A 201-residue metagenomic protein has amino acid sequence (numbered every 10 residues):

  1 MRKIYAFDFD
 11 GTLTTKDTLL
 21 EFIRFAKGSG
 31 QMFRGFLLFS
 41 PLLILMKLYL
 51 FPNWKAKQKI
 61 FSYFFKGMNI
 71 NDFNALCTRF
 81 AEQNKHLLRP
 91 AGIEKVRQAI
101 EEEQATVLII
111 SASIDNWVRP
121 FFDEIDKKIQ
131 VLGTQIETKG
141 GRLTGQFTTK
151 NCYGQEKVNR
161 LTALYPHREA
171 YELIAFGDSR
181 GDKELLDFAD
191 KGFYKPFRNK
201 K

Functional and structural regions predicted by a protein language model:
M1-I4, A75-L76, E82-K201: C-terminal cap/substrate-recognition subdomain and adjoining C-terminal extension of metal-dependent phosphatase-like
M1-Y49: Active-site neighborhood of HAD-like aspartate-dependent phosphohydrolases
K16-L19, N53-W54, Q58, I70: Alpha-helix initiation and N-capping motif
E21-F22, A56-I60, L76-R79: A general alpha-helix detector
I44-Y49, A56-F65: Helix-loop "lid/cap" segments that line or gate small-molecule binding pockets
F65-N69, F80: Membrane-interfacial amphipathic helices and adjacent loop/beta segments that form the lipid-substrate binding surface
